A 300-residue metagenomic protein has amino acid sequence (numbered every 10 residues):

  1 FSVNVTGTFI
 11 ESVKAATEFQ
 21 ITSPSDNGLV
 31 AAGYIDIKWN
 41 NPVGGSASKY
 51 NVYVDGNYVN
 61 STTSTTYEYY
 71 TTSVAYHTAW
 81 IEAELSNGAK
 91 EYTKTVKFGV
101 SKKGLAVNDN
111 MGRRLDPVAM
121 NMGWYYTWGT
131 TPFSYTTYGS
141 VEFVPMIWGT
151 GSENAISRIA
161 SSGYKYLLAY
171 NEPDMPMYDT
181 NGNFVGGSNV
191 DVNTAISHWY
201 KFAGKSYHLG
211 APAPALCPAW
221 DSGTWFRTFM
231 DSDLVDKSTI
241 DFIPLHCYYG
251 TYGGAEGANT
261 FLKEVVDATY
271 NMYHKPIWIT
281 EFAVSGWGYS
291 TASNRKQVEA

Functional and structural regions predicted by a protein language model:
G33-I37: Structural beta-strand segments of beta-rich domains
K38-G44: Acidic, Ser/Thr
Y50-V52: Short beta-strand elements bearing conserved aromatic residues within extracellular beta-rich modules
I81-A83: Conserved structural position at the C-terminal beta-strand of extracellular beta-sandwich adhesion modules
G99-P132, M146-W148: Boundary/entry segment of secreted carbohydrate-active catalytic domains
T127, N171, F226-T260, V266 (+1 more regions): Aromatic- and acid-rich polysaccharide-binding/catalytic face of secreted or lumenal carbohydrate-active enzymes
S161-V190, G210-P218, S238-G250: Active-site groove signature of glycoside hydrolases
A211, L216-P218, M272-E299: Active-site clefts of carbohydrate-active enzymes
